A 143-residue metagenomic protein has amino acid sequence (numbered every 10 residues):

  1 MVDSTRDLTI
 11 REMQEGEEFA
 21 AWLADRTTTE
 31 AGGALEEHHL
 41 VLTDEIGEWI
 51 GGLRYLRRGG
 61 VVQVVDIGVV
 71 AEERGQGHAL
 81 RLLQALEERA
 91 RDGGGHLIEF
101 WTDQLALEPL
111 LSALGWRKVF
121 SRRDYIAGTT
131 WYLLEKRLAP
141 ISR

Functional and structural regions predicted by a protein language model:
M1-E15, K136-R143: Conserved N-terminal entry element of GNAT/NAT acetyltransferase domains
E15-R54: Active-site rim helix/loop that mediates acceptor-substrate recognition in acyltransferases
E37-V41, G52, D66, E99 (+1 more regions): Short hydrophobic/aromatic beta-strand element in the GNAT-like acyltransferase core that lines or flanks the acyl-donor
E48-L56, V61-G68: Conserved beta-strand in the GNAT
E73, G77-A85: Conserved acetyl-CoA pyrophosphate-binding loop and the N-cap/start of the following alpha-helix in GNAT-like
A90-D103: Conserved GNAT acetyl-CoA-binding A-motif
E99-W101, R117-L133: Conserved catalytic-core motifs of GNAT/GCN5-like acyltransferases
L110-W116: Conserved active-site tyrosine of GNAT-family acetyltransferases
